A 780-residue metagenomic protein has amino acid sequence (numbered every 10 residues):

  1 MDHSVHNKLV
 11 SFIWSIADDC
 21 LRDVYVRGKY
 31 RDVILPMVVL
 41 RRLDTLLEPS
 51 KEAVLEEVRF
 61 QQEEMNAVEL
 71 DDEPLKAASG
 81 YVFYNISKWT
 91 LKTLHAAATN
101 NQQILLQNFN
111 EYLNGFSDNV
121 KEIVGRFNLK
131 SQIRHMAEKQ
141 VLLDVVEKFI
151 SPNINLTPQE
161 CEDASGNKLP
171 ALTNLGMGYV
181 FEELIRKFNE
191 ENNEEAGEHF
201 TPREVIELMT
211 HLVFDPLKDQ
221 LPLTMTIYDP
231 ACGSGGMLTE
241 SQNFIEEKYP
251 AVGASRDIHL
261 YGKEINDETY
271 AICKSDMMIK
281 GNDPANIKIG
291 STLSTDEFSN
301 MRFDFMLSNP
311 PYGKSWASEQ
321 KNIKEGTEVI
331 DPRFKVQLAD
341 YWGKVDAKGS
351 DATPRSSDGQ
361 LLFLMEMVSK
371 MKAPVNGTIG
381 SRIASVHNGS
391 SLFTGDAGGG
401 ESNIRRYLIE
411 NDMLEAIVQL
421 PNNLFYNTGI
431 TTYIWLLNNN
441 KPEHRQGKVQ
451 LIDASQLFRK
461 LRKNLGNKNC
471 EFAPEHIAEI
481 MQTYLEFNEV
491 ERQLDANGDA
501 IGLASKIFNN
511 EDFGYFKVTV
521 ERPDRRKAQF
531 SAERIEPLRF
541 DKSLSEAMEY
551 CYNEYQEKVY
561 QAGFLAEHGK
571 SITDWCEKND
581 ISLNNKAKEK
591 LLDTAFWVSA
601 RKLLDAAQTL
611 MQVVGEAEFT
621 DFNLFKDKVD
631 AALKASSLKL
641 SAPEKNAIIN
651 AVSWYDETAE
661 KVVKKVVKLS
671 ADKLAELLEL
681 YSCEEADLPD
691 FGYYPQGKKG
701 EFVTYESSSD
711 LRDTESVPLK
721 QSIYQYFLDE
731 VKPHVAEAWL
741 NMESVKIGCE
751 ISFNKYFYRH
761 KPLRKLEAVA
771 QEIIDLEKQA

Functional and structural regions predicted by a protein language model:
M1-L217, N286-E297, Q419-N422, Q446-D453 (+1 more regions): Non-catalytic, mostly N-terminal accessory regions of nucleic-acid modification and defense proteins
K29-R42, I287, G343-L437: Conserved Class I SAM-dependent methyltransferase catalytic core
N189, G253, D283-I287, D340-D346 (+3 more regions): Short acidic (Asp/Glu) and glycine-rich catalytic loops that position anionic groups and cofactors
H199-S308, Y312-E328, N388-S390, A397-I404 (+4 more regions): Conserved S-adenosyl-L-methionine
T239, A271, S308-P310, L361-M365 (+13 more regions): Feature representing long, continuous alpha-helical segments
E246, M278, N282, P311 (+16 more regions): Hydrophobic alpha-helix feature that most strongly marks membrane-spanning transmembrane helices and their immediate
Y312-S315, E319-S357: Conserved catalytic motifs of ABC-family nucleotide-binding domains
Y426-R534: Flexible, glycine-/basic-rich loop-and-beta segments that form/coincide with the SAM-dependent methyltransferase
